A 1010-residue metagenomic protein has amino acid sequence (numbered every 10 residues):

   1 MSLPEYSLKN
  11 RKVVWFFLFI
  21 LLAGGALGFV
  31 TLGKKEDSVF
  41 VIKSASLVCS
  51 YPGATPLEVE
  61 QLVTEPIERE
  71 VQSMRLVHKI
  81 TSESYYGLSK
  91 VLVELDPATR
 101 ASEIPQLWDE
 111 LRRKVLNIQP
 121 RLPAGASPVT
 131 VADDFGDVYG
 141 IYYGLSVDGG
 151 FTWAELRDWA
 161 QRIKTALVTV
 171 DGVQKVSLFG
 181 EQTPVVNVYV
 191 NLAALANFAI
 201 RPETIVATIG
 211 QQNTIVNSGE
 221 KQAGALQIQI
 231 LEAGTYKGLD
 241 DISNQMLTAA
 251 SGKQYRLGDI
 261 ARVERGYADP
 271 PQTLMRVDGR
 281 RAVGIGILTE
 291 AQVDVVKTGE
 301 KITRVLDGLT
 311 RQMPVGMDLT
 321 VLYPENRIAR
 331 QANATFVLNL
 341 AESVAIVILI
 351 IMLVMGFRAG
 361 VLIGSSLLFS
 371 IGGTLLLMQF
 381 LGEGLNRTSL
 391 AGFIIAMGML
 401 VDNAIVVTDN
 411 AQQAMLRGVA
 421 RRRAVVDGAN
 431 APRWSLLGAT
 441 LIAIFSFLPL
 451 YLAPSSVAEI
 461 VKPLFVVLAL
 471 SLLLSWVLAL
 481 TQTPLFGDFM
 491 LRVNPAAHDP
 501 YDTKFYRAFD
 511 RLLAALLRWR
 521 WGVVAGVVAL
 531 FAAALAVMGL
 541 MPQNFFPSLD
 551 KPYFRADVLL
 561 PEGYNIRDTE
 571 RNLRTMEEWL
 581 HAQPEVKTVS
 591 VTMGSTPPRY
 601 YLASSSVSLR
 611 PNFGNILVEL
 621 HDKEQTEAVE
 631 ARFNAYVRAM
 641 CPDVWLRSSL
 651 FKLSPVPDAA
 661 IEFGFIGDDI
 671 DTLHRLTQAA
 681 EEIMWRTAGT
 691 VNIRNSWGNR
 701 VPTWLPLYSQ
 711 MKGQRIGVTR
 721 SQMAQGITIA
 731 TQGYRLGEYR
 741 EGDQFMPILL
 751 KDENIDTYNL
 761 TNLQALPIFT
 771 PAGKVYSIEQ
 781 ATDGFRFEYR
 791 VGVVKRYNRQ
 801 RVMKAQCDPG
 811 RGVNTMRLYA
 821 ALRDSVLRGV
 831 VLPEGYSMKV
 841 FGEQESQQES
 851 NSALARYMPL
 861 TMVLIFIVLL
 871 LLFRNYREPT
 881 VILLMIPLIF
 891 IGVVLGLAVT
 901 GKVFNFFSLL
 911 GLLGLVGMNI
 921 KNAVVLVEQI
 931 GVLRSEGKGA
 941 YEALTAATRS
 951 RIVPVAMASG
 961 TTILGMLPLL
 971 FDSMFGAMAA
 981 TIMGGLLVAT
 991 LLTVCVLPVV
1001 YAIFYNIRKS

Functional and structural regions predicted by a protein language model:
M1-K34, P432, H498-P547, L573 (+2 more regions): Signature of alpha-helical transmembrane segments and their immediate interfacial
L3, V59-D134, A193-T214, T235 (+3 more regions): Solvent-exposed, membrane-proximal periplasmic/extracellular interface segments of envelope transport and secretion
Y6, D37, V48, Q119 (+6 more regions): Extracytoplasmic/periplasmic membrane-proximal domains and adjacent transmembrane bundles of envelope biogenesis
K12, I20-A54, L116-P123, L450-I460 (+6 more regions): Transmembrane helices with small-residue packing motifs
F16, T55-L62, T99-E110, Y139-Y142 (+20 more regions): Solvent-exposed, non-transmembrane alpha-helical starts
G25-T31, A345-Q413, L470, I867-R951 (+4 more regions): Hydrophobic transmembrane alpha-helices and their membrane-interface caps in long multi-pass transport proteins
L322, A329, N333, T408 (+4 more regions): Helix-loop junctions and hydrophobic alpha-helical segments within the transmembrane domains of large membrane
M397-A411, R433-L452, E459-A497, I616 (+4 more regions): Transmembrane alpha-helices and their membrane-interface boundaries in multi-pass membrane transporters and channels
